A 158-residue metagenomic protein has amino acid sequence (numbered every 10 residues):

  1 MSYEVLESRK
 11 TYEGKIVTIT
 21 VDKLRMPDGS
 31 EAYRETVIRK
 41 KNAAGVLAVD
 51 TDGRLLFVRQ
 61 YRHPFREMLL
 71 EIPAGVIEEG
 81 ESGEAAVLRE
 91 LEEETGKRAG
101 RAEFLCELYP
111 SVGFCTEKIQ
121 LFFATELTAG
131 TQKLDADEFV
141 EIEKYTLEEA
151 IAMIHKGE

Functional and structural regions predicted by a protein language model:
M1-E13: Extended interaction-bearing regions that mediate binding to partners or small molecules
Y3, S30, M68, E79 (+3 more regions): Nudix hydrolase/Nudix homology domain
T11-G45, T51: Acidic, metal-coordinating catalytic segment for phosphate/diphosphate chemistry, firing primarily on the Nudix
K23-D28, L108-G130: Active-site-adjacent beta-strand/loop module that shapes the phosphate/pyrophosphate-binding cleft
K40, G45-R89, L127-Q132: Conserved Nudix-box catalytic region and its N-terminal flanking loop in Nudix hydrolases and closely related
E71, L121, K144: Short aromatic/basic micro-patch
E81-A86, E94-R101: Beta-rich strand-turn-strand
R98, A102-S111: Acidic/glycine-rich phosphate/pyrophosphate-binding loops and surrounding catalytic core that coordinate Mg2+
